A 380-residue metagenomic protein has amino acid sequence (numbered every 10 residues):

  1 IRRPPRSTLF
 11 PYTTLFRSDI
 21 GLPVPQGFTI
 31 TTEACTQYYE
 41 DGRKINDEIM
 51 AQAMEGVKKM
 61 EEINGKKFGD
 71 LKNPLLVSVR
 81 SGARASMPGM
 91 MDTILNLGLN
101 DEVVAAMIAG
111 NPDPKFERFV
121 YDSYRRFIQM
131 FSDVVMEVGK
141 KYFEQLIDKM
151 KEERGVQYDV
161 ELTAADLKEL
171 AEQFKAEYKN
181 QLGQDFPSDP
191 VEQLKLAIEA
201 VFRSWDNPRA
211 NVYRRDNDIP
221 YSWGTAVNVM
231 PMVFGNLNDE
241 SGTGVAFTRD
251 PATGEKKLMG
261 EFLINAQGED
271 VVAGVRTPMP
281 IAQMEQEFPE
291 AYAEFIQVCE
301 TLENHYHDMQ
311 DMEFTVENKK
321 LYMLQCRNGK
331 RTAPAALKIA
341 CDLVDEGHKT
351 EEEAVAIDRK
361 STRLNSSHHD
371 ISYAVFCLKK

Functional and structural regions predicted by a protein language model:
I1-P4, T8-L15, L364-S366, I371: Short, small-residue-biased leader/transition segments that mark boundaries at the very start of proteins
T13-R363: Nucleotide/phosphate-binding sheet-loop regions of phosphoryl- and nucleotidyl-transfer enzymes
